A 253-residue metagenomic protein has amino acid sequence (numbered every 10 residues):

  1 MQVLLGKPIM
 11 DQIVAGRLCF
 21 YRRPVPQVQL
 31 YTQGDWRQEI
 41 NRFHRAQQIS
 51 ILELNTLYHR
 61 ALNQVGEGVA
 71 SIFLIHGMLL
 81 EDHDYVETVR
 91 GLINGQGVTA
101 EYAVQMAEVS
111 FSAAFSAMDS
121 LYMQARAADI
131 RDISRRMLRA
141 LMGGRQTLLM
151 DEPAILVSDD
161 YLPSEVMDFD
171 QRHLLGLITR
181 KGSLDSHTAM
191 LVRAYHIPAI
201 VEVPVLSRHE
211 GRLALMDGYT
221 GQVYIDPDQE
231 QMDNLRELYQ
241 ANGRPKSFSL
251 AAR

Functional and structural regions predicted by a protein language model:
M1-R253: Non-catalytic, soluble scaffold/interaction modules
